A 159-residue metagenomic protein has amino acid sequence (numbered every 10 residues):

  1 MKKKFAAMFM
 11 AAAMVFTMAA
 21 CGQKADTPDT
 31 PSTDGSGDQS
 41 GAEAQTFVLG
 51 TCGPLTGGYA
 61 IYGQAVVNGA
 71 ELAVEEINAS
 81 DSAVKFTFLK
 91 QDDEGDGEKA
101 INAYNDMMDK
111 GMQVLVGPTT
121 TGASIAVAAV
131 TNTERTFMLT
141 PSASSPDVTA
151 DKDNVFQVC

Functional and structural regions predicted by a protein language model:
M1-V48, A79-A83, D109: Short, low-complexity disordered leader/linker segments with a strong preference for bacterial N-terminal type II
G41-E43, G50-E71, Q91-E98, T120-G122: Extracytoplasmic "Venus flytrap"
L55-I61, K90-D93, M112-V114, D153-C159: Second-shell loop/turn segments in exported
V67-F88: Signal peptide-proximal N-terminal region of secreted/periplasmic/extracellular or secretory-lumen proteins
V67-V74, G97, I101-Y104, M112 (+2 more regions): Extracytoplasmic/secreted envelope proteins and their assembly/folding machinery, especially bacterial periplasmic
K85-D109: Structural motif
M112-C159: Extracytoplasmic ligand/sensor domains, especially the bilobed periplasmic-binding protein
